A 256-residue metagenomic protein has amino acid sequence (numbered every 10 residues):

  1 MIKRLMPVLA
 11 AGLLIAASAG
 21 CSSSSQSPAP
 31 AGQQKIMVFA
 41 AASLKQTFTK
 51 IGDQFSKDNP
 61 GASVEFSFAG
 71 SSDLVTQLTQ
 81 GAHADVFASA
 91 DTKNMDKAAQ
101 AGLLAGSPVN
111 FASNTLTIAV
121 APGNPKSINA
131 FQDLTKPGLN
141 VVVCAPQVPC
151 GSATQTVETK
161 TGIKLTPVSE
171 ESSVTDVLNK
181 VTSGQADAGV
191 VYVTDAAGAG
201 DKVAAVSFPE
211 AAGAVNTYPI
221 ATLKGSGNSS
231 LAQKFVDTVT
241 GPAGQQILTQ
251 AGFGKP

Functional and structural regions predicted by a protein language model:
M1-L9: Bacterial N-terminal signal peptides that target proteins for export
R4, A17-K57, S72, T76 (+4 more regions): Exported/periplasmic ABC-transporter solute-binding proteins
L9-S18: Bacterial N-terminal signal peptides
G61, H83-A84, A186: Short, high-confidence coil segments that cap the C-terminus of an alpha-helix and link into the following beta-strand
A62-S63, A105, V203: Secondary-structure boundary/capping positions in well-ordered alpha/beta enzyme cores
G81-D91, M95-Q100, L104-N110: Short beta-strand-centered segments that line the small-molecule binding cleft or hinge of alpha/beta clamshell
T117: N-terminal glycine-rich flavin-associated loop
